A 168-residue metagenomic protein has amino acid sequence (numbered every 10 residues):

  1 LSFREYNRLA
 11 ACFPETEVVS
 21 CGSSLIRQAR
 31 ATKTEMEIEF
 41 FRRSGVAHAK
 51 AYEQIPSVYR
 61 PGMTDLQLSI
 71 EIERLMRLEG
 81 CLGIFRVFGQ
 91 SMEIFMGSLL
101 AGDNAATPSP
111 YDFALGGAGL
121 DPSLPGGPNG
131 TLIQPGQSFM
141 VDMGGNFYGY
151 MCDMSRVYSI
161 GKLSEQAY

Functional and structural regions predicted by a protein language model:
L1-Y168: Active-site neighborhoods and metal-handling regions in enzymes and metal-associated proteins
